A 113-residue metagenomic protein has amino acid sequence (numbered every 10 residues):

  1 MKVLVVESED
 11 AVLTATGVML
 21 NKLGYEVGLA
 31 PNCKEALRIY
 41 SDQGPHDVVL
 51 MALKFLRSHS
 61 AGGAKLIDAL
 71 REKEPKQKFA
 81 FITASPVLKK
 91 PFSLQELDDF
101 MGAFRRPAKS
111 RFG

Functional and structural regions predicted by a protein language model:
E7: Conserved acidic carboxylate
D10, P31-E35, Q95: Acidic phosphotransfer microenvironment of two-component signaling modules
D10-G28, A69: Two-component/phosphorelay signaling modules centered on CheY-like receiver
L29-V48, L56-S58: Acidic, metal-coordinating helix/loop segments flanking the phosphotransfer/catalytic sites of two-component signaling
R38, S60-Q77: Short amphipathic alpha-helix used as the core "switch/output" element in two-component signaling
P45-D47, R71-A80, K89: His-Asp phosphorelay/catalytic-motif detector in bacterial-type signaling
K78, L88-G113: C-terminal output helix
I82-A84: Hydrophobic/aromatic residues positioned on beta-strands within the core alpha/beta folds
